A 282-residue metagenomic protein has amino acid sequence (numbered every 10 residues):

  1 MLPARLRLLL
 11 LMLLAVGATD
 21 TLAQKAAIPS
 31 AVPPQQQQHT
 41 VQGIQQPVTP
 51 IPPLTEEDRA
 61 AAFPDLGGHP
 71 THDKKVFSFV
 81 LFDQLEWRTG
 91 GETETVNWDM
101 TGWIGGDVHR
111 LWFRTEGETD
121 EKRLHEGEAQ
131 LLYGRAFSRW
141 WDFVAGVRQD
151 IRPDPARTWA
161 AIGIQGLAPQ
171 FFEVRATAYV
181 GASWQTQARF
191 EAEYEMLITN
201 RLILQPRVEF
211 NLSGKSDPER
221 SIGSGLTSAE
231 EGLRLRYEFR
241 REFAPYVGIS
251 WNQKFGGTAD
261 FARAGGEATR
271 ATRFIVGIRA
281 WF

Functional and structural regions predicted by a protein language model:
L2, L22-R123, G127, G134-R135 (+1 more regions): Outer-membrane beta-barrel initiation region
V76-S78, E94-W98, H125-A129, A156-A160 (+3 more regions): Residues that define the transmembrane beta-barrel architecture of outer-membrane proteins
Q84, F113-G117, A145-Q149, A176-V180 (+2 more regions): Transmembrane beta-barrel strands of outer-membrane/channel proteins
I104-G106, R135, G166, V180 (+3 more regions): Residue-level signature of outer-membrane beta-barrel architecture
V108-W112, R139-F143, Q170-V174, T199-L204 (+1 more regions): Repeated loop/turn-to-beta-strand initiation elements of outer-membrane beta-barrel proteins
E116-T119, R148-D150, A161, A176-A178 (+2 more regions): Extracellular loop and loop/strand-boundary signature of outer-membrane beta-barrel proteins
R157-P218: Detector for outer-membrane/organellar transmembrane beta-barrel domains, recognizing the amphipathic beta-strand
L233-E238, A268-F282: Outer-membrane beta-barrel "beta-signal"
